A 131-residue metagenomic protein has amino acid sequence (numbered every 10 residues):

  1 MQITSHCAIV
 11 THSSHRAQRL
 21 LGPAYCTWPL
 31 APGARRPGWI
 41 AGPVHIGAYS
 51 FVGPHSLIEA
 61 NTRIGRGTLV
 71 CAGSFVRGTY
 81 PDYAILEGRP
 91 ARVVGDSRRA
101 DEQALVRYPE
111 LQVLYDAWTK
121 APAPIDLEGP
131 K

Functional and structural regions predicted by a protein language model:
M1-R63, R89-P90, D96-R98: Flexible, glycine/small-residue-enriched loop-and-beta-strand segment within the central core of proteins
A48, R66-G67, D82: Short acidic capping loops at alpha-helix termini that bridge into adjacent secondary structure
F51, L69-V70, I85-E87: Short-chain dehydrogenase/reductase
H55, V70-G73: Conserved metal-binding segment of the jelly-roll/cupin
T62, G73-S74: Short beta-to-alpha loop/turn elements within the nucleotide-binding domains of ABC transporters
G78: Short helix N-cap motif at coil->helix boundaries in the Bergerat
D82-V106: Conserved beta-strand-loop-alpha-helix hinge in the C-terminal portion of ABC ATPase nucleotide-binding domains
A104-K131: Acidic/histidine-enriched, glycine/proline-rich intrinsically disordered or flexible terminal extensions
